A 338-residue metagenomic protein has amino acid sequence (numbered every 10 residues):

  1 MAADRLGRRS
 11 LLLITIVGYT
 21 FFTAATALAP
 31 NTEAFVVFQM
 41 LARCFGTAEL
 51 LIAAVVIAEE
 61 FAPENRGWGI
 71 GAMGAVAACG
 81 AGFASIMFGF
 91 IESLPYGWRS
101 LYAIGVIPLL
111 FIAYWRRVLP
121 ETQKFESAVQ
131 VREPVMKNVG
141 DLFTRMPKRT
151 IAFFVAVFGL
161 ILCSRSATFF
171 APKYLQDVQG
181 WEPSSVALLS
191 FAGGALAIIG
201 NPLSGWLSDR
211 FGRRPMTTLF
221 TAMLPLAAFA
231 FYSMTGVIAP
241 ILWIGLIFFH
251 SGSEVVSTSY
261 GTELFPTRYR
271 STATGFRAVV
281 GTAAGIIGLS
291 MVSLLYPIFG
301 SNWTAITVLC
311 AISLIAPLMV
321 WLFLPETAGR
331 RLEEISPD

Functional and structural regions predicted by a protein language model:
M1-T32, F211: Conserved MFS/SLC helix-loop-helix module at the cytosolic interface between two early adjacent transmembrane helices
G7, L28-A34, A62, G180 (+2 more regions): Helix-breaking motifs and short loop linkers at transmembrane-helix boundaries and internal kinks in secondary membrane
A27-F38, L94-P95, Y232-L242: Helix-loop junctions at membrane interfaces in 12-TM secondary transporters
F38-A75: Cytoplasmic helix-loop-helix junction between adjacent transmembrane helices in 12-TM secondary transporters
N65-S93, R277-L289: Glycine-rich segments within core transmembrane alpha-helices of 12-TM secondary carriers
R99-Y114, A305-L322: Symmetry-related core transmembrane helices of the 12-TM Major Facilitator Superfamily/SLC fold
M146-I198: Extracytoplasmic gate region of multi-pass secondary transporters
S208-Y260: C-terminal transmembrane helical hairpin of 12-TM major facilitator-type secondary transporters
